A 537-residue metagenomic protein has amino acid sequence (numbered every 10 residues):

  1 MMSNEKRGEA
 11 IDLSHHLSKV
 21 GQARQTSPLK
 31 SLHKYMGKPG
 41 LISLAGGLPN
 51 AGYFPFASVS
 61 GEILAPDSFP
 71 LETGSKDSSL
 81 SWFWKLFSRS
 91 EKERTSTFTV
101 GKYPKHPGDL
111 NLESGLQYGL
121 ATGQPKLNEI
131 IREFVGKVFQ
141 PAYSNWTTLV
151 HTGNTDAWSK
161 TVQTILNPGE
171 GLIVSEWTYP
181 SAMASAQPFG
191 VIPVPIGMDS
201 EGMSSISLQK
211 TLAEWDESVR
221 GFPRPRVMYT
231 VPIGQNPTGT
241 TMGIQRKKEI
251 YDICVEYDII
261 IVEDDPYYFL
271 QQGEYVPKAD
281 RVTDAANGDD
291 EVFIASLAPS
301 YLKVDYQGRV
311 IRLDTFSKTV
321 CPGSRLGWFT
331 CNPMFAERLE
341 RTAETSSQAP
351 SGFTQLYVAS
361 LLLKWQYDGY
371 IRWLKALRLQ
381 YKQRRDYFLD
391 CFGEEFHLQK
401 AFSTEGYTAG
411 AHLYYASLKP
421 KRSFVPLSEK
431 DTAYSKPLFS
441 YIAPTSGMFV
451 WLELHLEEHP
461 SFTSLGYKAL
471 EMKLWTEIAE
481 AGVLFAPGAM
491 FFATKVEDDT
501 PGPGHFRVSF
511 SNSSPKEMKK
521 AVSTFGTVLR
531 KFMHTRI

Functional and structural regions predicted by a protein language model:
M2-G123, A479-L484: N-terminal "arm"/small-domain region of PLP-dependent enzymes with the aminotransferase-like
S43-G46, P195, Y229-P232, V262-D265 (+6 more regions): Short beta-strand segments
G47-A51, T155-D156, T178-P180, E201 (+10 more regions): Short, solvent-exposed loop/turn segments at secondary-structure junctions
S68-D258, V262, Y268-V304, Y381 (+4 more regions): Conserved core of the PLP fold type I
L86, F98-V100, P107, I130 (+2 more regions): Conserved core segment of the aminotransferase class I/II
L374-R378, K382-L389, A401-E457: Conserved glycine-rich beta-strand-loop-beta hairpin in the small C-terminal domain of fold type I
E480-I537: PLP-dependent enzyme catalytic core of the Aspartate aminotransferase-like
